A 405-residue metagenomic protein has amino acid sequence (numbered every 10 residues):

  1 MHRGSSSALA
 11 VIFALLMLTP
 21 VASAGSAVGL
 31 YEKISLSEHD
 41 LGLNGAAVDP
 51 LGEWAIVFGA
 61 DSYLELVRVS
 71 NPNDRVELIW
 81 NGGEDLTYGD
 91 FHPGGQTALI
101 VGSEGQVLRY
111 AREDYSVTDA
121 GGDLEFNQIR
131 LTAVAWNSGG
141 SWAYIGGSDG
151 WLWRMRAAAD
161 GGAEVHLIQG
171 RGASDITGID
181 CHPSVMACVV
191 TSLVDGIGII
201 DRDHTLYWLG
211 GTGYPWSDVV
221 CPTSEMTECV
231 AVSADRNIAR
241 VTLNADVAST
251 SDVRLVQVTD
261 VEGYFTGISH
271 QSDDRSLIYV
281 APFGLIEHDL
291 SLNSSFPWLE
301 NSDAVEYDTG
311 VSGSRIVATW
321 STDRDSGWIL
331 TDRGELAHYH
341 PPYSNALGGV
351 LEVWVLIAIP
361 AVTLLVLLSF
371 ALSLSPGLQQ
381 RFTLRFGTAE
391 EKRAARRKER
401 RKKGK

Functional and structural regions predicted by a protein language model:
M1-A8: Bacterial N-terminal signal peptides that target proteins for export
A10-P20: Bacterial N-terminal signal peptides
A24-K402: Residue-level hotspots at or immediately adjacent to binding/recognition sites across diverse folds
